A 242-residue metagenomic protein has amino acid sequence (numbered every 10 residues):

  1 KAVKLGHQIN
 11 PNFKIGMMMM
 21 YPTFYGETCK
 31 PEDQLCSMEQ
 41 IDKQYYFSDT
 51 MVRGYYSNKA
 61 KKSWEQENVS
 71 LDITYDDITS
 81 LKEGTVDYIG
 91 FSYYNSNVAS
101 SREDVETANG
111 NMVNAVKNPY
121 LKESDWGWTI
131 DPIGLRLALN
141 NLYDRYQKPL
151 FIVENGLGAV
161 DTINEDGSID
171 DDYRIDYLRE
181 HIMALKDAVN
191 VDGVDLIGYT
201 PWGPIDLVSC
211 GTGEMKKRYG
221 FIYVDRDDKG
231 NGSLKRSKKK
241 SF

Functional and structural regions predicted by a protein language model:
K1-F242: Active-site region of glycoside hydrolase catalytic domains
